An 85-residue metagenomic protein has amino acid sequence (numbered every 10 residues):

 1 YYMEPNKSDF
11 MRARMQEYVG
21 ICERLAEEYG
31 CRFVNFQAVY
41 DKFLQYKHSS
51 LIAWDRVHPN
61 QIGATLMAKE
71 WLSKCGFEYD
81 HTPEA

Functional and structural regions predicted by a protein language model:
Y1-A85: Catalytic His-Asp segment of secreted/periplasmic serine-dependent ester chemistry enzymes
